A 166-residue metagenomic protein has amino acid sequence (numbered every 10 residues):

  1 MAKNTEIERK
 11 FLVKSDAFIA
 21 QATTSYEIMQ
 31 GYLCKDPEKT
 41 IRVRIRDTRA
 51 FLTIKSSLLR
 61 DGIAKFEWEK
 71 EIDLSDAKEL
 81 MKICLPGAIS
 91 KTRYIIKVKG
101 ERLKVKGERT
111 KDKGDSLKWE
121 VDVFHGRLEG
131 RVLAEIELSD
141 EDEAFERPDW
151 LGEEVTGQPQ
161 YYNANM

Functional and structural regions predicted by a protein language model:
M1-M166: Phosphate-end processing signature that detects enzymes handling 5′-triphosphorylated RNA and polyphosphate
